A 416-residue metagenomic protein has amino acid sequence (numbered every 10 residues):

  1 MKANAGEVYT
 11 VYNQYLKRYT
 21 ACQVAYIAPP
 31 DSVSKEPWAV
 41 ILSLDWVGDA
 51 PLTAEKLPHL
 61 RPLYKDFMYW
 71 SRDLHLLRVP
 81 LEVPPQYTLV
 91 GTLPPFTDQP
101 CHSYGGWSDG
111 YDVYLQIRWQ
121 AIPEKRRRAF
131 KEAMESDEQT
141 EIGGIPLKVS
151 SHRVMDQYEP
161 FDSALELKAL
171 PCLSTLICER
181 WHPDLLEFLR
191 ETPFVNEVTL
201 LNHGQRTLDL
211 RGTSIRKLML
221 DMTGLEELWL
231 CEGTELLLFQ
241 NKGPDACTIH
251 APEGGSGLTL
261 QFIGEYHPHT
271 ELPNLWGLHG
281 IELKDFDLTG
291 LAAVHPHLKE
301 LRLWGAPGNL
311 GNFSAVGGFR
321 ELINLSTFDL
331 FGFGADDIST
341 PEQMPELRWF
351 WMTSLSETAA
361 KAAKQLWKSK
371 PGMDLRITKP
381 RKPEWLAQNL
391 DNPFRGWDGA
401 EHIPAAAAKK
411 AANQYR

Functional and structural regions predicted by a protein language model:
M1-N13: Short coil-to-beta transition motif at edge beta-strands of beta-rich domains
N13-Y15, F331: Non-cytosolic beta-sheet module surface loops
K17-P29: Short beta-strand-centered aromatic/proline hotspots
P30-S43: Short, solvent-exposed secondary-structure boundary/capping segments
V47-A129: Intrinsically disordered, low-complexity, charged/polar segments
T92-L173, C178-R180, L185, T192-P193: A eukaryote-biased signal for long
P146-E166, P171-L288, H297-A315, E321-T340 (+2 more regions): Concave beta-strand-loop units of leucine-rich repeat
